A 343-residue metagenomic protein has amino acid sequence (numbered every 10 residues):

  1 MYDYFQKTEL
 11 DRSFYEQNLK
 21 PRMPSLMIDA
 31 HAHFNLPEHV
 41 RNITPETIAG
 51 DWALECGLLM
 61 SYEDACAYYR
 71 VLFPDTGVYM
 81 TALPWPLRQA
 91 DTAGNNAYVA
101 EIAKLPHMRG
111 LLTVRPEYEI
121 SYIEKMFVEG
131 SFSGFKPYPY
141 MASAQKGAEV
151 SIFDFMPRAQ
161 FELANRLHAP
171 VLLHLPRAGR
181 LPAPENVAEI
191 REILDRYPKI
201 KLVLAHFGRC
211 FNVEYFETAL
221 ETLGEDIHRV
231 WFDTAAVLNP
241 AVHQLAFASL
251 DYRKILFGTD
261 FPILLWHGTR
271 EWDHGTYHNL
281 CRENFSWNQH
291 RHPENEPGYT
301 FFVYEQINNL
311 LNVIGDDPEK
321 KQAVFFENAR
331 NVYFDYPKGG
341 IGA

Functional and structural regions predicted by a protein language model:
M1-P84, A90-D91: An N-terminally biased module of ancient metal coordination in phosphate/nucleic-acid-related enzymes
Y2-F14, F207-A343: H/E-rich (His + Asp/Glu) clusters that bind or coordinate divalent metals
Y2-L10, Y79, L87-G179, G339: Active-site gating/metal-coordination segments in enzymes
I28-A32, M80-L83, G110-L112, S133-P137 (+4 more regions): Hydrophobic faces of well-ordered beta-strands that scaffold small-molecule active sites in alpha/beta enzyme cores
H33-E38, L87-D91, E117-I120, A142-A144 (+4 more regions): Active-site environment of divalent metal-dependent phosphoester hydrolases
R41-L54, A144-S151, G179-P182, F211-E214 (+2 more regions): Short, flexible/disordered intra-domain loops and linkers
T92-A100, I120-V128, E149, R180-R196 (+2 more regions): Distinct, well-ordered alpha-helical segments
E129-G134, R166-P170, R196-K201, T222-V230 (+1 more regions): Glycine-enriched alpha-helix->loop->beta-strand junction motifs that scaffold or abut catalytic
